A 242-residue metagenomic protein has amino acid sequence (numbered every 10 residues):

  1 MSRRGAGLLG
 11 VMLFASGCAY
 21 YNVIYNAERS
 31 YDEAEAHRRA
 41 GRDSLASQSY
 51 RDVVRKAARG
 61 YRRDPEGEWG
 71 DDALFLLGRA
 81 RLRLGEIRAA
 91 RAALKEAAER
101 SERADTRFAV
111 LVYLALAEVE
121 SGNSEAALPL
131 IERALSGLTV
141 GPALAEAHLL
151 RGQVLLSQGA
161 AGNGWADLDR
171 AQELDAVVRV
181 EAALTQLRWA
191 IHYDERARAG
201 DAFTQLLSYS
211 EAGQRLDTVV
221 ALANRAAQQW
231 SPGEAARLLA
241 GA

Functional and structural regions predicted by a protein language model:
S2, L8, M12-A242: Acidic, polar-rich low-complexity tracts and alpha-helical solenoid repeat scaffolds
